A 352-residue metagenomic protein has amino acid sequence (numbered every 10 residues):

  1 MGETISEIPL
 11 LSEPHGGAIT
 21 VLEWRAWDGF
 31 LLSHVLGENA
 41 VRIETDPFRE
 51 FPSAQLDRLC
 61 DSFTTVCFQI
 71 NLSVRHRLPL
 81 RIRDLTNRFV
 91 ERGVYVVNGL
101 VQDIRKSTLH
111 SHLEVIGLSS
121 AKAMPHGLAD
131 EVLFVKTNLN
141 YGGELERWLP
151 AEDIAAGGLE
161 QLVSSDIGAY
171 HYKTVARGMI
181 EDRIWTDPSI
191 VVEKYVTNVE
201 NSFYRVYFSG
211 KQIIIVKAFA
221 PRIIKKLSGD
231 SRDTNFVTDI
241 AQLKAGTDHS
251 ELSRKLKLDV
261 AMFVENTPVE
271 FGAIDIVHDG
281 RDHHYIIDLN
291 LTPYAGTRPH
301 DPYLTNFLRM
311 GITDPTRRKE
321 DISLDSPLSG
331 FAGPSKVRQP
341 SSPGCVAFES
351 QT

Functional and structural regions predicted by a protein language model:
L11-P14, E23-L145: Conserved N-proximal alpha/beta basic substrate-recognition cap immediately N-terminal to, or forming the N-lobe
D28-F30, R75-R77, I104-S107, Y141-L145 (+5 more regions): Short catalytic/ligand-binding loop motif for oxyanion handling, primarily in non-cytosolic enzymes, centered on
V132-T174: Conserved anion/nucleotide-ligand pocket segment
L133, I214-I215, G272, Y285-I287: Protein kinase-like catalytic core scaffold
G158-D259: Phosphate-binding site of ATP-dependent enzymes
N235-T238, S250-E251, E265-F271, H278-T352: C-terminal active-site "lid" helix and adjoining low-complexity regulatory extension at the edge of ATP-using catalytic
V260-V264: A conserved acidic, glycine/proline-rich C-terminal tail/linker
